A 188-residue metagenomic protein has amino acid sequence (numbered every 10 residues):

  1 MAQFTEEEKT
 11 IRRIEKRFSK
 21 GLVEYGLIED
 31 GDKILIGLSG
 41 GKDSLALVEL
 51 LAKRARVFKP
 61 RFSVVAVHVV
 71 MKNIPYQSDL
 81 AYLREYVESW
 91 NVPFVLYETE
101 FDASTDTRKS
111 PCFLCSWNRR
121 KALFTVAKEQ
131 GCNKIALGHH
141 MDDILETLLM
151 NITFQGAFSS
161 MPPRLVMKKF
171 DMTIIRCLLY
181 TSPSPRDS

Functional and structural regions predicted by a protein language model:
A2-M150, F154-P162: ATP-dependent adenylation/nucleotidyltransferase module used to activate substrates
R61-S63, D171, P185: A structure-centric signal for secondary-structure junctions around beta-strands
H68-M71, I175-L179: Conserved strand-turn element in the central/C-terminal portion of the radical SAM core barrel that lines
P163-R176: Short, flexible loop segments at boundaries between secondary-structure elements
Y180-S188: Single conserved hydrophobic/aromatic residue that forms the stacking wall/gate of nucleotide- or nucleobase-binding
